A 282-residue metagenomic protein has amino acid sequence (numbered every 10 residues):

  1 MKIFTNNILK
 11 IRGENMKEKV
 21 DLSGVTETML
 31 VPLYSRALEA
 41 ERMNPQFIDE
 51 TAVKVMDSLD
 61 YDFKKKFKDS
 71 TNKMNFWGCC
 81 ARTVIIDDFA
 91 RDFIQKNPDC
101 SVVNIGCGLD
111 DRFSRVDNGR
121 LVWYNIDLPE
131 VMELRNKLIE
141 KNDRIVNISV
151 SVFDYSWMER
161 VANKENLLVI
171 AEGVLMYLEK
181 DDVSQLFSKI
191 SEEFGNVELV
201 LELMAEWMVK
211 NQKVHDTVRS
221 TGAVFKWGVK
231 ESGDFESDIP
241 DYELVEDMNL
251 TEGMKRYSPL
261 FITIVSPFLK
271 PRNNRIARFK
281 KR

Functional and structural regions predicted by a protein language model:
I3-V103, C107-I148, N163: Rossmann-like AdoMet
Y155-K164: Short amphipathic alpha-helix with an adjacent loop that forms part of the alpha/beta core around
V169-I170: A conserved beta-strand element that flanks and buttresses the S-adenosyl-L-methionine
Y177-K189: A short, conserved alpha-helix within the catalytic core of class I
E193-E206: Conserved beta-strand signature within the Rossmann-like core of class I S-adenosyl-L-methionine
E206-A223: Short, glycine-/aromatic-enriched active-site segment of Class I SAM-dependent methyltransferases
G222-N249: Short alpha-helix
S258-R282: Core SAM-dependent methyltransferase catalytic element
